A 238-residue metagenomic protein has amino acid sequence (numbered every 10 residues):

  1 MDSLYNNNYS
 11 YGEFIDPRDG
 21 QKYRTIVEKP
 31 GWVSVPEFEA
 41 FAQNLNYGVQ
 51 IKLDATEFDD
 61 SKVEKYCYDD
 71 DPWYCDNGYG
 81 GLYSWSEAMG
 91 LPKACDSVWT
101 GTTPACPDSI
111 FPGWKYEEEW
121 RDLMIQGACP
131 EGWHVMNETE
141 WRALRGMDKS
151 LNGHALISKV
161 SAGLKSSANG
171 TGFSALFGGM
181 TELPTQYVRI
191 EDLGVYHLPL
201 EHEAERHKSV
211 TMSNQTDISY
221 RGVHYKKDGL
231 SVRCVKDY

Functional and structural regions predicted by a protein language model:
M1-Y238: Conserved positions within compact, well-structured domain cores
